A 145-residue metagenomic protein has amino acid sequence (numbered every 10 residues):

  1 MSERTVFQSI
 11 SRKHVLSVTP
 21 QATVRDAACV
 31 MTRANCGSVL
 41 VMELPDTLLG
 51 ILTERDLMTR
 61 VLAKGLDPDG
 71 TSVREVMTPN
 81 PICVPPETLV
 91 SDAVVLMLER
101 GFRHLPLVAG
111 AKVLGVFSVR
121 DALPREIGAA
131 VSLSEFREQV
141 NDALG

Functional and structural regions predicted by a protein language model:
M1-H14, T53-C83, L89-L98, V113 (+1 more regions): Tandem CBS (Bateman) regulatory domains
M1-K13, A22-D26, V41-L48: Short charge-dense sequence patches
S17-N35, M42-E43, C83-G101, V108: The conserved cystathionine-beta-synthase
T19, T23, L49, T53-E54 (+1 more regions): Alpha-helix N-cap/loop-to-helix boundary motif
M31-A34, V39-D56, M97, L105-R120: A glycine-centered beta-loop-beta connector
